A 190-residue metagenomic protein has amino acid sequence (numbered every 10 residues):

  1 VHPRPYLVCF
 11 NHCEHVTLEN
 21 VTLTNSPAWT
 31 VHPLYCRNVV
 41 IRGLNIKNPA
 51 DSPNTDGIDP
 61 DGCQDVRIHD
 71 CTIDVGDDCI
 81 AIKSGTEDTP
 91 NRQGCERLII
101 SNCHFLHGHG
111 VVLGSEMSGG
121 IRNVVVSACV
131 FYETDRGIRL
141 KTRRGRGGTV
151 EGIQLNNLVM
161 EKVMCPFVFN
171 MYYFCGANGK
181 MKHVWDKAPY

Functional and structural regions predicted by a protein language model:
V1-Y190: Extracellular/periplasmic carbohydrate-active domains that bind, remodel, or depolymerize complex polysaccharides
